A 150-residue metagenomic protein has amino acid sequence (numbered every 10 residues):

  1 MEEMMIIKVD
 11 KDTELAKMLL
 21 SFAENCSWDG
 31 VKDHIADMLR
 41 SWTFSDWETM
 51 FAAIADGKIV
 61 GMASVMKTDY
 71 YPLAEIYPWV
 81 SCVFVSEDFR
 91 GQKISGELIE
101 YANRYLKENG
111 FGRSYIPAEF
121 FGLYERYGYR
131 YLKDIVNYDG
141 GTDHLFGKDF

Functional and structural regions predicted by a protein language model:
M1-D37, M50, I54: Short amphipathic alpha-helix that is part of the acyltransferase structural core
S41-A52, W79: A short helix-loop-beta-strand connector motif used in the catalytic cores of GNAT acetyltransferases and, in some
E48, G141-L145: Short hydrophobic/aromatic beta-strand or adjacent loop that forms the aromatic wall/cage of a ligand/substrate-binding
A52, K58-T68, W79, F84: Conserved beta-strand in the GNAT
I54-D56, K148-F150: Active-site beta-strand termini and strand-to-loop segments that position acidic
S64, E100-K107, G112-R113: Hydrophobic, well-ordered beta-alpha structural blocks that scaffold small-molecule cofactor pockets
C82-V85, G91-R104, I116: Conserved acetyl-CoA-binding loop-helix of GNAT-fold acetyltransferases
E108, G112, A118-T142: Conserved active-site alpha-helix within GNAT-family acetyltransferase domains
